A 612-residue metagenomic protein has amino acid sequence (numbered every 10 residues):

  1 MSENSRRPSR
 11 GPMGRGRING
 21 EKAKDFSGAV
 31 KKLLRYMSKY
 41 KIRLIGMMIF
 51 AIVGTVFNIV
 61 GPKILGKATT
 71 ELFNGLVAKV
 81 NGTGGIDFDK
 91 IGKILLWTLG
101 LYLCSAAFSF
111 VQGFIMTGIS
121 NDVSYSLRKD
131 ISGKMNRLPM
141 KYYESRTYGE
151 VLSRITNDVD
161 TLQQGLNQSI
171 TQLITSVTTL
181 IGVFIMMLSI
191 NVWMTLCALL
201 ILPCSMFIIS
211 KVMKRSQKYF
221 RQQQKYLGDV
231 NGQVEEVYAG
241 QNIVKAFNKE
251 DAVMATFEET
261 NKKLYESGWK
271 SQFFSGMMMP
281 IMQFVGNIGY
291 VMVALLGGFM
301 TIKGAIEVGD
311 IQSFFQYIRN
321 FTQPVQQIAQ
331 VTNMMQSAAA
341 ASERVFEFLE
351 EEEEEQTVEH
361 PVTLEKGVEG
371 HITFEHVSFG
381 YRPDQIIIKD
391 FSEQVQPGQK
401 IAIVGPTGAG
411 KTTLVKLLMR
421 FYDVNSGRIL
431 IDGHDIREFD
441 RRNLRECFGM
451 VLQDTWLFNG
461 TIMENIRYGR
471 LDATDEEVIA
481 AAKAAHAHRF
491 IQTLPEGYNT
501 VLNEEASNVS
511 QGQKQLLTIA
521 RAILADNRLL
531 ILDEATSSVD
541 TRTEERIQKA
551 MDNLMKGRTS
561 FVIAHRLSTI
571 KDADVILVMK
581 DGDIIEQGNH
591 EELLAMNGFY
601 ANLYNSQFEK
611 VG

Functional and structural regions predicted by a protein language model:
E3, L44-F108, S189-W193, G304-V308: Transmembrane helix-loop-helix hairpins at lipid-water interfaces of multipass membrane proteins, especially the type-1
P12, K31-L34, I42-K67, I94 (+6 more regions): Alpha-helical segments in transporter systems
A29, M37, M116, S120 (+2 more regions): Juxtamembrane loop-to-helix connectors within ABC transporter transmembrane domains
K39, M140-K141, N157-L166, I170 (+7 more regions): An intracellular "coupling" helix at the cytosolic face of ABC transporter transmembrane type-1 domains
K39, R43-V56, K67, S109 (+3 more regions): Transmembrane helices of ABC transporter permease
M186-L200, K270-E343, F348-L349: Helix-loop-helix
Q356-V358, T363-G612: ABC-type nucleotide-binding domain
